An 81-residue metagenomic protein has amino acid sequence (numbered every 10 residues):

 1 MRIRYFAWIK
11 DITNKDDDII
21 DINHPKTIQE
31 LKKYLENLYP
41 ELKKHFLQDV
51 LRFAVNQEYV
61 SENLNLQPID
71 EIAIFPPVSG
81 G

Functional and structural regions predicted by a protein language model:
M1-S79: Ubiquitin-like/PB1-type beta-grasp interaction modules and other compact soluble beta-rich domains
